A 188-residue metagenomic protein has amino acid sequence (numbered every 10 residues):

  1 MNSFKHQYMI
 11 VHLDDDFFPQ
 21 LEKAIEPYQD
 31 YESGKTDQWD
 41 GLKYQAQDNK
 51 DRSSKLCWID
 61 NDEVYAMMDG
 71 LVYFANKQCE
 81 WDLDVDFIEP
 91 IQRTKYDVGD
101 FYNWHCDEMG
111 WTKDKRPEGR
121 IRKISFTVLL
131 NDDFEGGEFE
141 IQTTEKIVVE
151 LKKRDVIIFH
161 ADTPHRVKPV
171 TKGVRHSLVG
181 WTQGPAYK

Functional and structural regions predicted by a protein language model:
M1-D84, I88, Q92, F101: Non-heme Fe(II)/2-oxoglutarate
Y65, D69-K188: Catalytic core of non-heme Fe(II) oxygenases with the double-stranded beta-helix
